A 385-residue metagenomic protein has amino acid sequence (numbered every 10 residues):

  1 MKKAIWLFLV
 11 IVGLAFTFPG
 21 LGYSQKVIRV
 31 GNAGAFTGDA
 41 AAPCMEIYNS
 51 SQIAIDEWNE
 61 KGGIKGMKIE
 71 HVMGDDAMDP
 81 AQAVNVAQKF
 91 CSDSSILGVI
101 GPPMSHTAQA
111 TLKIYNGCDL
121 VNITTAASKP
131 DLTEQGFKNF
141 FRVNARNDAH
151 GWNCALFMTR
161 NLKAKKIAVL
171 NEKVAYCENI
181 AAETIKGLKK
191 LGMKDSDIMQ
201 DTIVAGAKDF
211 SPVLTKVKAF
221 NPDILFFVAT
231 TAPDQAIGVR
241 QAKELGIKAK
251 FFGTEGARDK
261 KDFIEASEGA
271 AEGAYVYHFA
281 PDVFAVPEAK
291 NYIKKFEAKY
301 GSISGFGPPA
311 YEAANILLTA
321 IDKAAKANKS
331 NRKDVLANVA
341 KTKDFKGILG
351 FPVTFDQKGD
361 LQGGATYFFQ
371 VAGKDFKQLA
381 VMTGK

Functional and structural regions predicted by a protein language model:
K2-K385: Extracytosolic ligand-binding ectodomains
